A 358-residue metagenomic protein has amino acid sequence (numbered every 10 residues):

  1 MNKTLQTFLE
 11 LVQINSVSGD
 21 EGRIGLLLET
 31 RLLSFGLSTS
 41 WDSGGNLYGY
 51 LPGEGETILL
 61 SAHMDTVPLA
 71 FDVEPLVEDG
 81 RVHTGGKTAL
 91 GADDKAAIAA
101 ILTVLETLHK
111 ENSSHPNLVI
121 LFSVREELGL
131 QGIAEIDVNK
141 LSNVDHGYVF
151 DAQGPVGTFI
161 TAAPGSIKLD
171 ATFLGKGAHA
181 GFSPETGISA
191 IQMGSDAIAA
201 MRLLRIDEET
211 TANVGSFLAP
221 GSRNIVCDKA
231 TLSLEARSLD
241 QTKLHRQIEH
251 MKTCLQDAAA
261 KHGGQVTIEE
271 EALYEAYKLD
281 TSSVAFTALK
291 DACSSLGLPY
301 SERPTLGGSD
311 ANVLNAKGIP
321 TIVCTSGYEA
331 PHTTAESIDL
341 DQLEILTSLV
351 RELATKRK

Functional and structural regions predicted by a protein language model:
M1-H83: Acidic/His- and Gly-rich active-site-bordering loop/insert found across diverse amide/peptide-bond hydrolases
L9, Q13, L47, N213-G221 (+4 more regions): A short beta-alpha structural unit
L60, R81-E127, I167-F173, F182-L204 (+3 more regions): Alpha-helical metal-binding/catalytic segments enriched in His/Glu/Asp
L76-T88, L174-A178, L296-G297, Y328-H332: Glycine/charged-rich beta-loop-alpha catalytic/anionic-binding loops adjacent to active sites
T88-L90, K95-P164, I206, A212 (+4 more regions): Acidic/histidine-rich catalytic neighborhood of metal-dependent amide-processing enzymes
S183-F217, I225, T242-T267: Acidic-enriched catalytic cores of C-N bond-cleaving enzymes acting on peptides and small amides
Q192-D207, N213, I248, K261 (+1 more regions): Active-site-adjacent substrate-binding region of metalloamidase/peptidase-like peptide-processing proteins
F217, D228, Y300-A354: Zn-dependent metallopeptidase/amidohydrolase metal-coordination segment
